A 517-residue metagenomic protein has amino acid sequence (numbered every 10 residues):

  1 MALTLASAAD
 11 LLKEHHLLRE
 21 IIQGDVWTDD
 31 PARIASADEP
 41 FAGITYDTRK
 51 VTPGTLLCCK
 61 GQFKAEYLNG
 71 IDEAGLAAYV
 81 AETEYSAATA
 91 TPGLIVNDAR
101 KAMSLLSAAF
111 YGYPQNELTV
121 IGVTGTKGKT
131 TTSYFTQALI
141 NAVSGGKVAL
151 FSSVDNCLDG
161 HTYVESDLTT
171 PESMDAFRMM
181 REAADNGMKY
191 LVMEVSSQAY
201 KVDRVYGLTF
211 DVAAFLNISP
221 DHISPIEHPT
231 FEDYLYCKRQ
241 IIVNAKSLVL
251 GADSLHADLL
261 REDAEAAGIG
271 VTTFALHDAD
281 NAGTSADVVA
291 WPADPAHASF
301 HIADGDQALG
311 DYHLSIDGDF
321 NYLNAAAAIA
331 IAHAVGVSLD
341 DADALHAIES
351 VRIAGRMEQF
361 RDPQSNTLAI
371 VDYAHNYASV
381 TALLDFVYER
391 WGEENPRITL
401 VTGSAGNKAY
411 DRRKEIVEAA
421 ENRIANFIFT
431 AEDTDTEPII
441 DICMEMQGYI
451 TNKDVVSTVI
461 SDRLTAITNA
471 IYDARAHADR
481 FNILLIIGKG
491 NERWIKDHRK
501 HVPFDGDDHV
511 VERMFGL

Functional and structural regions predicted by a protein language model:
M1-I22, V51-L56, Q62-K64, H333-D340 (+1 more regions): ATP-dependent carboxylate-amine ligase
M1-L105, H313, D317, H509-L517: N-terminal leader/targeting and accessory segments in enzymes
E14, L105-L248, A252, H256-G270: Phosphate-binding loop of NTP-binding sites
V51-T52, G70-E73, T83-G93, C157-H161 (+3 more regions): Short loop/helix-cap segments at secondary-structure boundaries that form the rim of catalytic
E66-A81, G93-A102, F210-I218, E232-Y236 (+3 more regions): A short, gly/pro- and small-residue-rich
I71-G75, Y206-T209, I241-K246, A264-A267 (+3 more regions): Short, conserved loop/helix-junction motifs that constitute active-site signature segments in enzyme catalytic cores
A87-T89, A214-A369, Q447-T451: Acidic, Mg2+-coordinating active-site environments of NTP-dependent enzymes
M103-S107, T136, I140, A183 (+3 more regions): Buried hydrophobic packing segments
